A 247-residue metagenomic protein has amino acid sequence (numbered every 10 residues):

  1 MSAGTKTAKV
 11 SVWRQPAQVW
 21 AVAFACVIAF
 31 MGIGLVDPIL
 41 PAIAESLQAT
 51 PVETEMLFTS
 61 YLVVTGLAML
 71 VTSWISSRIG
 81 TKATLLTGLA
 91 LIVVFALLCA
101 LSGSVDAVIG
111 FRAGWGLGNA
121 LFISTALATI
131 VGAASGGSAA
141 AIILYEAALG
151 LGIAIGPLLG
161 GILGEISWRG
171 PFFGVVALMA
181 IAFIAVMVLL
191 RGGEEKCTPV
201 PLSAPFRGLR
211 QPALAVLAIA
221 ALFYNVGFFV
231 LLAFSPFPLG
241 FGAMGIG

Functional and structural regions predicted by a protein language model:
T5-W13, R191-L217: Juxtamembrane intracellular "pre-TM" segments in multi-pass secondary transporters
A17-P51, M69, L231-P236: Extracytoplasmic
Q48, G80, L101-A107, S135: Helix-breaking motifs and short loop linkers at transmembrane-helix boundaries and internal kinks in secondary membrane
G66-G103: Conserved MFS/SLC helix-loop-helix module at the cytosolic interface between two early adjacent transmembrane helices
F95, D106-W115: Paired small-residue
A107, G136-G137, I143-V188: Helix-loop-helix hairpin linking two adjacent transmembrane segments in secondary transporters
F111-L149: Cytoplasmic helix-loop-helix junction between adjacent transmembrane helices in 12-TM secondary transporters
V216-G247: Extracytoplasmic gate region of multi-pass secondary transporters
